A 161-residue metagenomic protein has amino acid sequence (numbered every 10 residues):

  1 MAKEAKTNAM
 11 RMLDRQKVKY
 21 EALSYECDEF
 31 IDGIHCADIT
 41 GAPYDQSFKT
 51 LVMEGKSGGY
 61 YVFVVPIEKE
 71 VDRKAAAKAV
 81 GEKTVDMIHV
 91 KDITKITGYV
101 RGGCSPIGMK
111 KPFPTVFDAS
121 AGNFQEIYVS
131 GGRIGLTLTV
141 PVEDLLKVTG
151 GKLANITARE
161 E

Functional and structural regions predicted by a protein language model:
M1-E161: Extended, low-hydrophobicity, polar/charged segments
